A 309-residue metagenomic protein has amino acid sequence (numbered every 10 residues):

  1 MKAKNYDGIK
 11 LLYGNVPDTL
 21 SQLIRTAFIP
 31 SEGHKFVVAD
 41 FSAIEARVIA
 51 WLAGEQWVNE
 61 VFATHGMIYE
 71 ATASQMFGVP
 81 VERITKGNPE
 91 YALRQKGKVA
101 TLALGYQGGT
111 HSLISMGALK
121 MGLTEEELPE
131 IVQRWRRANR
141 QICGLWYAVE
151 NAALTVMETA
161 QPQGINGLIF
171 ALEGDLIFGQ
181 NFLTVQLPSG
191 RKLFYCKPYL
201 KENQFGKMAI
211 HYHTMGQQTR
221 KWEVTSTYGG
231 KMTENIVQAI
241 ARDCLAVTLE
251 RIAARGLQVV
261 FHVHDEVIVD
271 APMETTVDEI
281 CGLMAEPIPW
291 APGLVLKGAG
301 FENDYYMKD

Functional and structural regions predicted by a protein language model:
M1-D309: Conserved catalytic core of nucleotide polymerization and phosphodiester-bond processing enzymes
